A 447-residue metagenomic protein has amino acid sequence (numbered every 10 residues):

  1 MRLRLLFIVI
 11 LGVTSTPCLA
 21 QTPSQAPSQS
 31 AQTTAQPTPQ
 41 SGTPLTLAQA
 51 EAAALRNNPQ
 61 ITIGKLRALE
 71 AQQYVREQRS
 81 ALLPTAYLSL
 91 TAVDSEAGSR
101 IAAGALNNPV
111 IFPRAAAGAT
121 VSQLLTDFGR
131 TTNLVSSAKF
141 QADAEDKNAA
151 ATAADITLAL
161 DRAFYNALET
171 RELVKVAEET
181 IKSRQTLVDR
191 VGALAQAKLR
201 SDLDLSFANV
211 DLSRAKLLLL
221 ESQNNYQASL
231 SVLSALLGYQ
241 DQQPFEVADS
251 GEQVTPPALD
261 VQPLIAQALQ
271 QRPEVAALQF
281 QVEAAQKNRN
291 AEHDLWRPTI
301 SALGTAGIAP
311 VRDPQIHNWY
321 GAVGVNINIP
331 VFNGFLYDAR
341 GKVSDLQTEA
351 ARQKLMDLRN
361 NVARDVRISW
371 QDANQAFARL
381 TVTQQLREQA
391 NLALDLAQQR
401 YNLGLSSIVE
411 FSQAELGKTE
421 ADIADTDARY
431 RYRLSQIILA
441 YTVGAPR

Functional and structural regions predicted by a protein language model:
R2-I8, L19-T22, T34, P39 (+3 more regions): Acidic, low-complexity, intrinsically disordered peripheral segments
A20-T91, A97, L124, D241 (+6 more regions): Bacterial Sec-pathway N-terminal export signals of envelope proteins
T62, T85-N107, S122-A151, A276 (+4 more regions): Small/polar (Gly/Ser/Thr/Ala-rich) solvent-exposed segments that form structured loops/beta-strands/short helices used
I63-Q78, T152, I156-A177, T186 (+5 more regions): Amphipathic alpha-helical coiled-coil segments
A92, A119-L124, L233, V325-I329 (+2 more regions): Residues on the lipid-exposed face of transmembrane beta-strands in outer-membrane beta-barrel proteins
P109-P113, H317-W319, E420: Short sequence motifs at beta-strands and strand-loop junctions characteristic of Gram-negative outer-membrane
A115-V121, L264, A306, G321-I327 (+1 more regions): Hydrophobic, lipid-facing positions within transmembrane beta-strands of outer-membrane proteins
T152-Q267, D372, A376, G417-T419: Periplasmic alpha-helical coiled-coil/stalk elements that build and connect Gram-negative outer-membrane
